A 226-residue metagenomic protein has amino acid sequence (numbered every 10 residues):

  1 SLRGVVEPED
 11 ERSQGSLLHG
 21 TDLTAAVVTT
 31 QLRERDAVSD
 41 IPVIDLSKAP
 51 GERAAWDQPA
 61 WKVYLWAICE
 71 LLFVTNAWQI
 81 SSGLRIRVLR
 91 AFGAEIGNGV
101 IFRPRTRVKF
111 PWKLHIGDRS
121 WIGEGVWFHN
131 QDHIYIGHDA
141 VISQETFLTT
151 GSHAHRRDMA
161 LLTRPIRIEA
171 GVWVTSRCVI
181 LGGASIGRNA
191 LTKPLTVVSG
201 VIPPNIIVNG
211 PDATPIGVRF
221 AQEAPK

Functional and structural regions predicted by a protein language model:
S1-A94, D139, G171, N205 (+1 more regions): Terminal amphipathic alpha-helical/low-complexity segments used for targeting or macromolecular assembly
T75-I86, R103-I116, W121-S185, P194 (+1 more regions): Flexible, glycine/small-residue-enriched loop-and-beta-strand segment within the central core of proteins
G187-A190, P203-N205: Conserved catalytic segment of ABC-fold P-loop ATPases
G200: Short helix N-cap motif at coil->helix boundaries in the Bergerat
